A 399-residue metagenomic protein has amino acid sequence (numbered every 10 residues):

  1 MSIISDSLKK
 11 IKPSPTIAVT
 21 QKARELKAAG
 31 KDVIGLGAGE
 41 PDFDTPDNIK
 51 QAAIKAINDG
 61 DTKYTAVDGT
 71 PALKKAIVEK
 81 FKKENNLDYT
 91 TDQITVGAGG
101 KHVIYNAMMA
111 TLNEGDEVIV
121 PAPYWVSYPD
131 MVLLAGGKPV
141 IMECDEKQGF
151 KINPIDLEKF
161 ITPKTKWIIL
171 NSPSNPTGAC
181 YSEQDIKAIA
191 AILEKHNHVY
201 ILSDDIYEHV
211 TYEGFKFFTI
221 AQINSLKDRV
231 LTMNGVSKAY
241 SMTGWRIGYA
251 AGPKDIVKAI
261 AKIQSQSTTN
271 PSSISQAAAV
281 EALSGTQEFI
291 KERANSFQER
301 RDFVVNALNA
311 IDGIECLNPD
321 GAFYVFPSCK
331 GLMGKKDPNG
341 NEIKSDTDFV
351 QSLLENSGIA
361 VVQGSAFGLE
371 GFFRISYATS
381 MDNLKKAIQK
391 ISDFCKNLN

Functional and structural regions predicted by a protein language model:
S2-I4, K12-S14, V19-K22, L26-V33 (+2 more regions): PLP-dependent class I/II
L8: Substrate/cofactor-recognition hotspot
G37-E40, K55-K74: A glycine-/small-polar-enriched, mobile loop at the entrance of the PLP active site in fold-type I
Y64-G97: Conserved N-terminal alpha-helix of the aminotransferase class I/II PLP-enzyme fold
